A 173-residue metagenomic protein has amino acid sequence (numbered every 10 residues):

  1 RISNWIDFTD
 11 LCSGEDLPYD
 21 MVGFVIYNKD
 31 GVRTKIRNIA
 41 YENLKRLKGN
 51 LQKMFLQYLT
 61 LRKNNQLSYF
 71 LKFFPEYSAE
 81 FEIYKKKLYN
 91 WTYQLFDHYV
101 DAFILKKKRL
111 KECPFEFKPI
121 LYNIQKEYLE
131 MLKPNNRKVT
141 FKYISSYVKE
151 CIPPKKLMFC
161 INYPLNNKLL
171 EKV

Functional and structural regions predicted by a protein language model:
R1-V173: Core nucleotide-handling region used for phosphoryl-transfer chemistry
